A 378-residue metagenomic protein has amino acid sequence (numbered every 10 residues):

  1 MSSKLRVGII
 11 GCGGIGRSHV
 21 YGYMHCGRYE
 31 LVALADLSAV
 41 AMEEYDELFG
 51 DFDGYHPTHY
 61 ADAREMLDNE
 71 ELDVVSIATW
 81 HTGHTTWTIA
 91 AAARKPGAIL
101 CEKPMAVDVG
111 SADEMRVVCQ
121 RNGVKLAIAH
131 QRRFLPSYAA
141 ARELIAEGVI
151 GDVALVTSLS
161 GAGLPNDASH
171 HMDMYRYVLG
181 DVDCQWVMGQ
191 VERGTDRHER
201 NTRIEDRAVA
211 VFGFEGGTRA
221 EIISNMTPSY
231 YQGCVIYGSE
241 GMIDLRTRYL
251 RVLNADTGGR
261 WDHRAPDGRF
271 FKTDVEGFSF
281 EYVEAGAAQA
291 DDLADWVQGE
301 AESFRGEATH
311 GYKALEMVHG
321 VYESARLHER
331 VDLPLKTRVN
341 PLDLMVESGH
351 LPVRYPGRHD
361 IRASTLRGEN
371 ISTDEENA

Functional and structural regions predicted by a protein language model:
M1-F52, D374-E375: N-terminal Rossmann-like dinucleotide-binding module
H56-D62: Conserved SAM-binding strand-loop segment of SAM-dependent methyltransferases
N69, D73-V74, W80-R133, G148: Beta-strand-loop-alpha-helix segment that lines the small-molecule cofactor/substrate pocket of alpha/beta enzymes
A78-T79, S160: Glycine-rich, N-terminal phosphate-binding loop of Rossmann-like dinucleotide-binding domains
P136-L155: Rossmann-like NAD(P)H-binding beta-loop-alpha module
D152-Y231, V235, T309: Rossmann-like dinucleotide-binding domain that binds NAD(P)(H)
S239-T309, K313, V331, N340-A378: C-terminal glycine/acidic-rich active-site capping loop/insertion
